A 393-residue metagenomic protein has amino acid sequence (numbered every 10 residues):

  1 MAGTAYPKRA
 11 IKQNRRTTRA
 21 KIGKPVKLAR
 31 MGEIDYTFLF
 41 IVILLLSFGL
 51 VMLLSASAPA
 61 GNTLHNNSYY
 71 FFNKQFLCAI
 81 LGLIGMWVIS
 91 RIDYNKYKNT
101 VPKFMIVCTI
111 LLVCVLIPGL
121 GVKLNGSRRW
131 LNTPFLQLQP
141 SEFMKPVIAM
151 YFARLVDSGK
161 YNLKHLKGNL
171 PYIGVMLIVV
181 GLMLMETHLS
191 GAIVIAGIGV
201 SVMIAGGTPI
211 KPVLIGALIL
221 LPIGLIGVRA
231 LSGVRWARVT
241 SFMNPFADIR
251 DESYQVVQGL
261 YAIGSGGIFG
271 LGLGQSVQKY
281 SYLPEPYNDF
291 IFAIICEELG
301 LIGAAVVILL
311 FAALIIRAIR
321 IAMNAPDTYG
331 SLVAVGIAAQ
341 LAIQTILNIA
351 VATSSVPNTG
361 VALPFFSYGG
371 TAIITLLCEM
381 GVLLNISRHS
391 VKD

Functional and structural regions predicted by a protein language model:
M1-R30, I346-D393: A juxtamembrane structural motif centered on a specific transmembrane helix
A29-V42: N-terminal membrane topogenic signal
I41-S47, M52-S55, N62-Q255, A293-S354 (+1 more regions): Hydrophobic alpha-helical transmembrane segments of multi-pass inner membrane proteins, especially in bacterial systems
S55-A58, S276, S367: Short linear Ser/Thr-Pro motifs
S57, I263, G267, T353: Short, small-residue-rich loop/turn micro-motifs
P134-M144, M185-T187, G267-G272, V361-T375: Glycine/serine-rich anion-binding loops at beta->alpha junctions that coordinate negatively charged ligand groups
H188-I193, L271-S276, P286-N288, A305 (+2 more regions): Transmembrane helix boundary and interhelical junction motifs in multipass membrane proteins
S241, P245-N288, F292, I302-G303: TM-adjacent membrane-interface loops and short helices in multi-pass inner/ER membrane proteins
